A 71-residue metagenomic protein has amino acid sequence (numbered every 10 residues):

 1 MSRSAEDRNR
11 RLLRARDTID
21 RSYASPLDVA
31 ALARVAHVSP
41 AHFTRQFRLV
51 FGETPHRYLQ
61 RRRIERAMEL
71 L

Functional and structural regions predicted by a protein language model:
M1-R3, R14, P26-R62: Basic/polar phosphate-binding segments, predominantly the helix-turn-helix DNA-binding elements of transcriptional
E6: Extreme N-terminal segment that seeds HTH/winged-HTH DNA-binding domains in transcriptional regulators
R10-T18, L59, R63-E69: Pre-recognition alpha-helix immediately N-terminal to the DNA-recognition helix within helix-turn-helix or winged-helix
R21-S25: Short helix-capping/hinge SLiMs at alpha-helix to coil transitions
